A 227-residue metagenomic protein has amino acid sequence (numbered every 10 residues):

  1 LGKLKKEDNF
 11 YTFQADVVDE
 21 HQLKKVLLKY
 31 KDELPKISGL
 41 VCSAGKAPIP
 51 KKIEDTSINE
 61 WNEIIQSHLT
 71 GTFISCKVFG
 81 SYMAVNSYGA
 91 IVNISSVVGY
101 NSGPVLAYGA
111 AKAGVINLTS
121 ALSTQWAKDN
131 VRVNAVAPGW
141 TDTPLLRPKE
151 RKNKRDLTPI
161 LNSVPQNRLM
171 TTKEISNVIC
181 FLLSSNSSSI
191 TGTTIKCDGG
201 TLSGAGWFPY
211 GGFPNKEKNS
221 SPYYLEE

Functional and structural regions predicted by a protein language model:
A15-K25, I58, K173: The beta1-alpha1 cofactor-binding region of Rossmann-like NAD(H)/NADP(H)-dependent oxidoreductases
P35-S38, M83-S95, K128-V131, T193: Active-site loop of short-chain dehydrogenase/reductase
P50, C180, T191-E227: Short C-terminal tail/terminal secondary-structure segment of NAD(P)H-dependent dehydrogenase/reductase domains
K51-I53, E60-N62, I160: Substrate-binding pocket helix/loop in short-chain dehydrogenase/reductase
F73-C76, Y88, R168-C197, L202: C-terminal substrate-recognition "lid" of short-chain dehydrogenase/reductases
S81, T124-K128, S188: Alpha-helical segment proximal to the catalytic Tyr-Lys
V92-G114, T119-K128, W140-T141: Catalytic loop of short-chain dehydrogenase/reductase
